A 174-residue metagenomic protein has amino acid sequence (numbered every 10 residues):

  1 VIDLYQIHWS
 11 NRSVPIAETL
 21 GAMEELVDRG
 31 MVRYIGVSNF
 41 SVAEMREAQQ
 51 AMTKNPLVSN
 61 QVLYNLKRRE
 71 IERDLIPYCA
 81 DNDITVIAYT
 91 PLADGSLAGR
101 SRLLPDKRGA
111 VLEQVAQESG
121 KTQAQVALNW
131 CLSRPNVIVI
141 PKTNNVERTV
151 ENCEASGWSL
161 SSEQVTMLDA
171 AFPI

Functional and structural regions predicted by a protein language model:
V1-D3, G36: A glycine-rich helix->loop->beta "capping" turn within Rossmann-like NAD(P)(H)-dependent oxidoreductase domains
L4-W9: Specific alpha-helical transmembrane segments that line the substrate/conduction pathway and gating interfaces
S10-I174: Beta/alpha (TIM)-barrel catalytic core signal, keyed to glycine-rich beta->alpha loops juxtaposed to Asp/Glu that bind
